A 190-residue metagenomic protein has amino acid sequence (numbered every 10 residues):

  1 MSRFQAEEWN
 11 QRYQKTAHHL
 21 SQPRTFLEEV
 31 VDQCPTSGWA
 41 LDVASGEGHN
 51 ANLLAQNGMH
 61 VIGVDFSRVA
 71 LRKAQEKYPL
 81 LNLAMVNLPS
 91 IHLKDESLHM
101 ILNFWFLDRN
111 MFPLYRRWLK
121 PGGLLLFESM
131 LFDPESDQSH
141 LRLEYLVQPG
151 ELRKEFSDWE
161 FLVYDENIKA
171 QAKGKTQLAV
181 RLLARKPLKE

Functional and structural regions predicted by a protein language model:
M1-P35: Conserved class I S-adenosyl-L-methionine
S37-G46: Conserved class I S-adenosyl-L-methionine
S67-V69: Conserved SAM/SAH-binding beta-strand->alpha-helix loop
A74-Q75: Conserved SAM-binding loop
Y78-S90: Conserved SAM-binding strand-loop segment of SAM-dependent methyltransferases
P89-M100: A short acidic, Gly/Pro-enriched loop at the edge of an enzyme's catalytic core that lines a small-molecule cofactor
G123-M130, P134: Conserved beta-strand signature within the Rossmann-like core of class I S-adenosyl-L-methionine
A170-E190: Core SAM-dependent methyltransferase catalytic element
